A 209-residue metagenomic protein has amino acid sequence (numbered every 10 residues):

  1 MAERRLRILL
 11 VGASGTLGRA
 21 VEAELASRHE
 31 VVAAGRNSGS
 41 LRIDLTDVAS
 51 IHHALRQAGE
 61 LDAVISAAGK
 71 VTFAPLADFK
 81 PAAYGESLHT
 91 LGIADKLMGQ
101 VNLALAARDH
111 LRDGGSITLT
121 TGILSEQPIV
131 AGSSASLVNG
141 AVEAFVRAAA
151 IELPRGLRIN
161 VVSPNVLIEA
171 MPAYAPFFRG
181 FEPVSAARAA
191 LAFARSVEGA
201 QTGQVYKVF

Functional and structural regions predicted by a protein language model:
I8-E24: N-terminal Rossmann NAD(P)H-binding glycine-rich loop of SDR-like oxidoreductase domains
V11, L61-K70, L119, N160: Rossmann-fold scaffold of SDR-type NAD(P)-dependent oxidoreductases
T16, R28-S38: Conserved glycine-rich Rossmann-like NAD(P)H-binding loop of the short-chain dehydrogenase/reductase
A34-S50: Rossmann-fold cofactor-recognition segment
L45-L61: Conserved Rossmann-fold cofactor-binding substructure of NAD(P)-dependent oxidoreductases
K70-L88: Conserved mid-core segment of classical short-chain dehydrogenase/reductases
S87-L103, D113-V142, V146-I151, V166: Catalytic loop of short-chain dehydrogenase/reductase
P154-L157, V161-P172, P176-F209: C-terminal helical subdomain
